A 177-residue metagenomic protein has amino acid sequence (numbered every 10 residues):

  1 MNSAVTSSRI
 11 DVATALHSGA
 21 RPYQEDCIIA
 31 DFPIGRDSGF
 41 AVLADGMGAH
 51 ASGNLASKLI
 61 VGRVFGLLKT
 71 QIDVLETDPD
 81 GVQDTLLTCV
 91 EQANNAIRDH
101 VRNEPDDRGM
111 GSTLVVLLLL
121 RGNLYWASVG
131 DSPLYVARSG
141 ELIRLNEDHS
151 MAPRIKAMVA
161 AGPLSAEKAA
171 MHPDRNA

Functional and structural regions predicted by a protein language model:
M1-A177: PP2C/PPM-type serine/threonine phosphatase catalytic domain
